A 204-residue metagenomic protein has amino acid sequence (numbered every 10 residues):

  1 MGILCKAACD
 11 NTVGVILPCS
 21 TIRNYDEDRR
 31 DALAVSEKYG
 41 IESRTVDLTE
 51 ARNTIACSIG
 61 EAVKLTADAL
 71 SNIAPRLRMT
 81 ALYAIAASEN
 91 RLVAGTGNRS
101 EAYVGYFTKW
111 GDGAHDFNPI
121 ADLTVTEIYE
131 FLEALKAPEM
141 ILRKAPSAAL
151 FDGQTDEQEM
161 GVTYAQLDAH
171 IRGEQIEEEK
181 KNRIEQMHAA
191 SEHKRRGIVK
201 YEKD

Functional and structural regions predicted by a protein language model:
M1, C5, G113, G153-D204: Peripheral terminal appendages
M1-Y103: ATP-dependent adenylation/nucleotidyltransferase module used to activate substrates
G2, K6, L33, Y83 (+3 more regions): Predominant activation on well-ordered alpha-helical scaffold segments within soluble catalytic domains
E37, L70-L77, L92-T163: Catalytic subdomain that performs nucleotidyl-dependent activation
Y39, S58, A62, E89 (+6 more regions): Change "in soluble alpha/beta enzymes" to "in soluble alpha/beta proteins
V46, L65, L123, V162 (+1 more regions): Short coil/turn linker and secondary-structure boundary residues
V46-S58, T80, A84, V104-H115 (+2 more regions): Short flexible/disordered coil segments
